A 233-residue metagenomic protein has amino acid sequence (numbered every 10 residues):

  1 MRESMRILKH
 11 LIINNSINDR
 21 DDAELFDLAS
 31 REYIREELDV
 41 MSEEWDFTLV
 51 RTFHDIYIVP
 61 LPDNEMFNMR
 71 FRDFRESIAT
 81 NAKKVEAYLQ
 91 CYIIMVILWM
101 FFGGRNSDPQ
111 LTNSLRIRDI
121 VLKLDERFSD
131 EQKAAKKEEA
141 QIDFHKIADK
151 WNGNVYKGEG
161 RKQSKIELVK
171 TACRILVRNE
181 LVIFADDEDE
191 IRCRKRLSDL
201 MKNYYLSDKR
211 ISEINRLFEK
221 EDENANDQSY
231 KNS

Functional and structural regions predicted by a protein language model:
M1-V96: Eukaryotic partner-binding/assembly regions in large regulatory complexes
D19-L25, Q110-L124, Q132-G160: Short acidic, hydrophobic short linear motifs in intrinsically disordered regions
A29-E37, R161-R178: Short amphipathic alpha-helical interaction segments
M41-T52, C173-E188: A short, conserved structural fragment
V59-E65, D187-S212: Short, cationic-aromatic polyanion-contact patches
D73, R178, L197-S233: Short, amphipathic alpha-helical interaction segments positioned at domain boundaries
R75-A82, L98-T112, N152-E159: Short acidic, glycine/Ser/Thr-rich loop/turn "cap" segments at secondary-structure junctions
V85-S114, D119, K123: Positively charged, polyanion-binding regions of nucleic-acid-associated proteins
